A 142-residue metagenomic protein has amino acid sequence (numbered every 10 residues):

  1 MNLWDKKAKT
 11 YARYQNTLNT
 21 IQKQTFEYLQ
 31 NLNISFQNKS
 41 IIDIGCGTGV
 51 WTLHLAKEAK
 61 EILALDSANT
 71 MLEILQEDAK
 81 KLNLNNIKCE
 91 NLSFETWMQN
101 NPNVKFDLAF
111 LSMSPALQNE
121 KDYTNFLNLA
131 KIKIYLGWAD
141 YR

Functional and structural regions predicted by a protein language model:
M1-S35: Conserved class I S-adenosyl-L-methionine
N38-G47: Conserved class I S-adenosyl-L-methionine
S40, K60-E61, K133: Residues at the starts of beta-strands that form the adenosine-phosphate
T48-T96: Class I SAM-dependent methyltransferase SAM/SAH-binding core
T96-N103: Short conserved loop adjoining the S-adenosyl-L-methionine
F110: A conserved beta-strand element that flanks and buttresses the S-adenosyl-L-methionine
P115-L129: A short, conserved alpha-helix within the catalytic core of class I
K131-Y141: Conserved beta-strand signature within the Rossmann-like core of class I S-adenosyl-L-methionine
